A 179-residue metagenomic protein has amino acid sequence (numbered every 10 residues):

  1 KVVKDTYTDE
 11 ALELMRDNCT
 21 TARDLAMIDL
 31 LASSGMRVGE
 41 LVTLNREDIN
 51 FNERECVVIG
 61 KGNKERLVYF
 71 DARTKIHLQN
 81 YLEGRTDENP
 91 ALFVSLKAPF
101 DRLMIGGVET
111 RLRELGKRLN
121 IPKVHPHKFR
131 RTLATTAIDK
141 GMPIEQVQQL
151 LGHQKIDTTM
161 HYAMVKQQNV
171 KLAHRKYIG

Functional and structural regions predicted by a protein language model:
K1-G179: Conserved catalytic core of the tyrosine transesterase superfamily
